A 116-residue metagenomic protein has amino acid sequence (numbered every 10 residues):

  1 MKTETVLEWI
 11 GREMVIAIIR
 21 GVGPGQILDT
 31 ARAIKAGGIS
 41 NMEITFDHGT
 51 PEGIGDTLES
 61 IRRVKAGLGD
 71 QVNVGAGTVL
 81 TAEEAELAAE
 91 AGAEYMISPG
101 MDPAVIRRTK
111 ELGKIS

Functional and structural regions predicted by a protein language model:
K2-L7, G23-L28, F46-G67, A82-E86 (+1 more regions): Active-site-adjacent beta->alpha loops and helix N-cap segments on the catalytic face of soluble alpha/beta enzymes
M14-I19, S40-I44, V72-G77, M96-I97 (+1 more regions): Hydrophobic faces of well-ordered beta-strands that scaffold small-molecule active sites in alpha/beta enzyme cores
A17, I34, A88: Conserved, mostly hydrophobic/aromatic
R32-M42: Catalytic domains of carbohydrate-active enzymes, especially glycoside hydrolases
A36-G37, A91, L112: Structural motif
G37, G67-Q71: Change "in soluble alpha/beta enzymes" to "in soluble alpha/beta proteins
A76-A91: Electropositive, surface-exposed helix/loop patches at the edges of structured domains that serve as adaptable
